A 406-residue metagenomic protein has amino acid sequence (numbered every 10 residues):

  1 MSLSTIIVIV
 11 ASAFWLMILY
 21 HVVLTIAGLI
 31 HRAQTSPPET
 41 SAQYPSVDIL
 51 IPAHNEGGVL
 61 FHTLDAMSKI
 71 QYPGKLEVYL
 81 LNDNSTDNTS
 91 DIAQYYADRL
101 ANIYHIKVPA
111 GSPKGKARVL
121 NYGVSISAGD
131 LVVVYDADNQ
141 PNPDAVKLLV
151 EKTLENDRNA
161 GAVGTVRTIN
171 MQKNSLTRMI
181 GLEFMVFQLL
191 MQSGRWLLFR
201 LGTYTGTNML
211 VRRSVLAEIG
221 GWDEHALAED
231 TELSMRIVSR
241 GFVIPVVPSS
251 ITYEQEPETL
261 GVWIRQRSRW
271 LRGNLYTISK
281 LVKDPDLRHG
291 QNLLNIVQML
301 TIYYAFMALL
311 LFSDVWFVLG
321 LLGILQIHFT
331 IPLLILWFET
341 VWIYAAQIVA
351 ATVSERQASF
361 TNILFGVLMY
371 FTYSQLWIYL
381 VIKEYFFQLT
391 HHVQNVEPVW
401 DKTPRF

Functional and structural regions predicted by a protein language model:
I6, I26, I30, E39-S41 (+1 more regions): Membrane-embedded multi-pass helical conduit in multi-pass membrane proteins, especially envelope-biosynthetic
L24-K75: N-terminal signal-anchor transmembrane helix
P45-D48, E77, A217, E232: Cell-envelope/extracellular polymer assembly enzymes that use nucleotide-activated donors
D65-P109: Acidic donor-binding segment of Leloir-type glycosyltransferases
A101-P109, P113-V119, G123, G129 (+4 more regions): Long helical/loop segments within the catalytic core of UDP-sugar-dependent glycosyltransferases, especially the large
V132: Short aromatic/hydrophobic "clamp" motif used to bind/position activated sugar donors
E183-Q188, I264-P285, A345-A350, L380-F386: Catalytic core of nucleotide-sugar-dependent glycosyltransferases
S234-T252: Catalytic donor-sugar/metal-binding loop of nucleotide-sugar-dependent glycosyltransferases
